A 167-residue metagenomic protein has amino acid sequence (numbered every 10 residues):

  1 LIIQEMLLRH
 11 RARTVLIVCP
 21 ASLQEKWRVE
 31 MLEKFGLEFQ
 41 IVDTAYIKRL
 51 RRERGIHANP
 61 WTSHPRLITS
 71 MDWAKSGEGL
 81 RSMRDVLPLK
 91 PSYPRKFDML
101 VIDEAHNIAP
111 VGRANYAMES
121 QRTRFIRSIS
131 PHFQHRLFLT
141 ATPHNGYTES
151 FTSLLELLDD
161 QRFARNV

Functional and structural regions predicted by a protein language model:
L1-P131, R162-N166: SF2 helicase/translocase NTPase motor core, specifically the RecA-like lobe 1 inter-motif segment between Walker
I102, T148-F151: Conserved AAA+/SF3 P-loop NTPase catalytic/coupling segment centered on the Walker-B
I129-Y147: Conserved helicase ATPase motor motifs in RecA-like P-loop NTPase domains
T148, N166-V167: Non-catalytic, surface-exposed connector residues within folded enzymatic/regulatory domains
F151-A164: A short helix-turn-beta junction within AAA+ P-loop NTPase domains corresponding to the substrate/partner-engaging
